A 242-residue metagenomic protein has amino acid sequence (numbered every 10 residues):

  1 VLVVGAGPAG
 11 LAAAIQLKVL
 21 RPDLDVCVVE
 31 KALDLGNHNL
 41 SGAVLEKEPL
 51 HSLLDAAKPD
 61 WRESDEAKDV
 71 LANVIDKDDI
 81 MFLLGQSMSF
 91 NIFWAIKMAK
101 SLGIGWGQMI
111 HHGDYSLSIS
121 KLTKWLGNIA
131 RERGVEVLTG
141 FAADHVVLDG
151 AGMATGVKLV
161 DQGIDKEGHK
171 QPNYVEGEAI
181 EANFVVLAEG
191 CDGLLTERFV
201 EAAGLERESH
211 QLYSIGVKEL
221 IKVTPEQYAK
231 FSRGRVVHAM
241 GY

Functional and structural regions predicted by a protein language model:
V1-A9, C27: Beta1/beta-strand and adjacent pyrophosphate-binding region of the FAD-binding site in flavoprotein oxidoreductases
A9, D34, D192: Conserved Rossmann-like nucleotide-cofactor binding loop
A14, K18, R131: Gly/Ala-rich phosphate-binding loop of Rossmann-like dinucleotide-binding domains, activating on the conserved
K18-L40: Glycine-rich FAD pyrophosphate-binding loop
A32-M88: N-terminal FAD cofactor-binding segment of flavoenzymes
H38-L40, F93, E197-V200: Short, solvent-exposed loop/turn and secondary-structure capping segments
G107-R131, L138: Short beta-strand to alpha-helix junction loop
I129-Y242: Predominantly flavin-linked oxidoreductase catalytic cores and closely associated redox partners
